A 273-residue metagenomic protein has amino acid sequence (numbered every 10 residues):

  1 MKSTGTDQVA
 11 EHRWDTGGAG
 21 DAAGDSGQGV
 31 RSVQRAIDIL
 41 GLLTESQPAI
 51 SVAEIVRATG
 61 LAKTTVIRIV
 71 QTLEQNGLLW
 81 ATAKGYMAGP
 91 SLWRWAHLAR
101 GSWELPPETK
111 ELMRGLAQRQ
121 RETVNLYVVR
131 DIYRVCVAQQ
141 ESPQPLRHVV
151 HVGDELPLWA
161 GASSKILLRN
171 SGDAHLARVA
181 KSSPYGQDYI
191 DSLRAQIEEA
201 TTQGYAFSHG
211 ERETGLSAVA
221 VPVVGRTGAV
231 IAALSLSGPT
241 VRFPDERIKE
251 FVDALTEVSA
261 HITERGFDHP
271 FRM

Functional and structural regions predicted by a protein language model:
K2-D7, E11-W14, P145-T214: Short, solvent-exposed recognition segments
K2-S102, P106, A260, E264-D268: N-terminal helix-turn-helix
L42, E108-R119, E199, Q203 (+1 more regions): Amphipathic alpha-helical regulatory segments at dimerization interfaces that relay allosteric signals between sensory
G85-K181: Amphipathic alpha-helical effector-binding/dimerization core of metabolite-sensing transcriptional regulators
G186, I190-E198, Q203, T214 (+1 more regions): Juxtadomain coupling helices with adjacent low-complexity linkers
T214-P222: A short beta-strand signature within small-molecule sensing/ligand-binding domains used in signal transduction
V224-V230: Flexible loop/coil segments at beta-strand boundaries within sensory signal-transduction domains
